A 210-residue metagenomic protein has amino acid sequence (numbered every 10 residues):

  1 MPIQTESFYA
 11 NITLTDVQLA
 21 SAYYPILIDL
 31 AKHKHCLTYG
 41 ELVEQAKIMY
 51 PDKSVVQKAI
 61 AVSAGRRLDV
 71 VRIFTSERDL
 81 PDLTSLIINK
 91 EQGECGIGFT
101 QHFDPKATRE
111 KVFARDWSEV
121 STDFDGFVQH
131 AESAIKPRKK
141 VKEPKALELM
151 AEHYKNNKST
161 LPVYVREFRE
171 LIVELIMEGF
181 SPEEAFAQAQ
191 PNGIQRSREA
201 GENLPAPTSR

Functional and structural regions predicted by a protein language model:
M1-A22, F180, A185, A189-L204 (+1 more regions): N-terminal intrinsically disordered, low-complexity, charged/polar
T5-V17, A22, A31-P144: Nucleic acid-binding interface residues in structured DNA/RNA-binding domains, emphasizing the DNA-engaging scaffolds
P25: Binding-site signature for planar aromatic cofactors or substrates
D29-L30, L175: Hydrophobic side-chain positions on well-ordered alpha-helices, corresponding to helix-helix packing/interface faces
E91-G96, M177, P191, E199: Intrinsically disordered, low-complexity segments enriched in small/polar residues
P137-A187: Charged/polar low-complexity intrinsically disordered segments, enriched in acidic residues
